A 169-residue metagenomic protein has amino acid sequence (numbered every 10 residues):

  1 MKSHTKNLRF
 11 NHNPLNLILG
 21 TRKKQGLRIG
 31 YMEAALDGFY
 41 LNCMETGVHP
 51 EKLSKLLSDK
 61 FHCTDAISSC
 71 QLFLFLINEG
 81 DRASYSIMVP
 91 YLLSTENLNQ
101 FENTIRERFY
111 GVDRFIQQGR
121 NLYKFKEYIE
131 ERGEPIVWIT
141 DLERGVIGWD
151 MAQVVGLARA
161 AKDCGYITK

Functional and structural regions predicted by a protein language model:
M1-K169: Polar/charged low-complexity regulatory segments
